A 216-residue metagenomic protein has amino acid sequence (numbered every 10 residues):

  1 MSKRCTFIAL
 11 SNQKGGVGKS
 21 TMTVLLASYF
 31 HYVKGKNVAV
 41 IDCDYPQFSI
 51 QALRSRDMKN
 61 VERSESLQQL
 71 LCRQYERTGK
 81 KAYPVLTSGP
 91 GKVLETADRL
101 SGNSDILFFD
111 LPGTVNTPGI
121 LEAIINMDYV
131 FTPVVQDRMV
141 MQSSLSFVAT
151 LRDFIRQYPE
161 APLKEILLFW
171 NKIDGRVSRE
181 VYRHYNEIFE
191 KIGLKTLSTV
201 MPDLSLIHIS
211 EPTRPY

Functional and structural regions predicted by a protein language model:
S2-Y32: Walker A (P-loop) phosphate-binding motif
S11-V17, Y32-F108, T114: P-loop/Walker-type NTP enzyme "switch/lid" segment
S20-M22, N171, T213-R214: Ser/Thr-centric signal marking residues that sit in or immediately flank functional binding/regulatory motifs
V24, S28-Y32, S55, I125 (+1 more regions): Short, well-ordered alpha-helices that flank and scaffold nucleotide-derived cofactor binding pockets
A39, P112-T199: Conserved catalytic-core segment of NTP-binding enzymes
I50-R54, R179-Y182, S210: Short aromatic-enriched loop/helix-cap "lid" or pocket-rim segments at secondary-structure transitions that line
P202-L206: Short, glycine-rich, amphipathic interfacial segments at transmembrane boundaries or analogous
I207-Y216: Single conserved hydrophobic/aromatic residue that forms the stacking wall/gate of nucleotide- or nucleobase-binding
